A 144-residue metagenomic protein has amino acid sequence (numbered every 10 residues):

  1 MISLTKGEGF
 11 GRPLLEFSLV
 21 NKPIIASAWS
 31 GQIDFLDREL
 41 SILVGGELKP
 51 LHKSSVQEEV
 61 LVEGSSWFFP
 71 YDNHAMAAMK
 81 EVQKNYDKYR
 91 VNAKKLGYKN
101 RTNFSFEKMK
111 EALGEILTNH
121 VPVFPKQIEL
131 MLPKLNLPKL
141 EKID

Functional and structural regions predicted by a protein language model:
L4-K6: Aromatic "clamp/platform" in nucleotide-sugar-dependent glycosyltransferases that forms part of the donor/acceptor
G9-G11, A28, S105: Active-site helix-initiating loop/hinge in glycosyltransferases
F10, S30-F35, K49-Q57: Short glycine/proline-enriched, acidic/aromatic patches that form the donor-sugar handling elements
L15-P23, S30-D34: Short alpha-helical segment that forms part of, or immediately flanks, the ligand-binding pocket in carbohydrate-active
P23-A26, I42-L43: Short hydrophobic beta-strand element within catalytic cores of glycosyltransferases and related nucleotide-activated
V44-L48: Active-site donor-binding loop signature of nucleotide-sugar glycosyltransferases
K53-D144: C-terminal amphipathic helix plus adjacent low-complexity, charged tail appended to glycosyltransferase catalytic
